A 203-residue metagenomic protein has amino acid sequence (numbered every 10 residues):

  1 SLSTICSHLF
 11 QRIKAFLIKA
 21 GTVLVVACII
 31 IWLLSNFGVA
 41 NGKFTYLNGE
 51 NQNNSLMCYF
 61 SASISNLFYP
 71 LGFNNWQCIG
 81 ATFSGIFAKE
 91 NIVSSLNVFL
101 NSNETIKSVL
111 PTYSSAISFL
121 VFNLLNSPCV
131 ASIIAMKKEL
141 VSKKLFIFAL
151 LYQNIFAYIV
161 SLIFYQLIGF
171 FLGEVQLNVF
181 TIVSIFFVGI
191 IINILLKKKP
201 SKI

Functional and structural regions predicted by a protein language model:
S1-H8: Juxtamembrane inter-helical linkers in multi-pass membrane proteins
Q11-A15, K19, F148, Y152-F156: Alpha-helical transmembrane segments of multi-pass membrane proteins
K14-V26, N74, C78: Membrane-interface helix starts
A20, A135-E139, I185-V188: C-terminal transmembrane helical bundles of large multi-pass transporters and their helix-start/helix-kink determinants
L24-N36, F119-N123, F156-Y165, I185-L196: Hydrophobic core segments of alpha-helical transmembrane domains in multi-pass membrane transport and ion-translocation
C28-I155: Extended, low-charge hydrophobic alpha-helical regions
I134-S142, I159-Q176: Transmembrane helix-loop junctions at the membrane interface of multipass transporters and ion channels
F156, F170-I203: Transmembrane alpha-helices
